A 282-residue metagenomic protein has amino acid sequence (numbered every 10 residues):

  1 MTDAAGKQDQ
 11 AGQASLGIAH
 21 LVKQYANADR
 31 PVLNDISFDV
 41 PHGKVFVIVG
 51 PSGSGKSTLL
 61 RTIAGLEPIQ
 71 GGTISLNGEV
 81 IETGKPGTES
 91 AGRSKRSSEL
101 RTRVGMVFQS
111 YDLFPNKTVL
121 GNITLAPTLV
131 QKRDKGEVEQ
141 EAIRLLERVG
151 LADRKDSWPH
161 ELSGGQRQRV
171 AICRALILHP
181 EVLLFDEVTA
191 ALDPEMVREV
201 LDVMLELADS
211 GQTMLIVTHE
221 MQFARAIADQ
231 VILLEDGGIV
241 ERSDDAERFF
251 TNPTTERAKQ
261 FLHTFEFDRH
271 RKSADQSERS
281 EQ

Functional and structural regions predicted by a protein language model:
R30, I81-G105, K135, F249-P253: ABC ATPase NBD coupling module
A64: Helix-to-loop junction immediately C-terminal to a conserved catalytic motif
W158-L162, Q166: Conserved ABC ATPase signature
I177-E181: A short, proline-enriched helix->beta-strand linker immediately N-terminal to the Walker B motif in ABC-type P-loop
L183-D186: Catalytic Walker B motif of ABC-type/P-loop ATPase nucleotide-binding domains
T218-H219: H-loop/switch region of ABC-family ATPase nucleotide-binding domains
A224-A226: A short, surface-exposed alpha-helical micro-motif characterized by mixed small hydrophobic and charged/polar residues
